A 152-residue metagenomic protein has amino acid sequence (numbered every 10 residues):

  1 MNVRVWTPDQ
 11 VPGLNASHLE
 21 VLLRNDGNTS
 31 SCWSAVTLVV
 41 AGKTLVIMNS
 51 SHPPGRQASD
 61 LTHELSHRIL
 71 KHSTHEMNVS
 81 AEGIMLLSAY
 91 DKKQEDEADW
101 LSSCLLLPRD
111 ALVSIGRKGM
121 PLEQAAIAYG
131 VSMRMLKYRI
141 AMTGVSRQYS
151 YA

Functional and structural regions predicted by a protein language model:
M1-A152: Active-site hotspot residues in diverse enzymes, especially metal/ion-binding acidic/histidine motifs
